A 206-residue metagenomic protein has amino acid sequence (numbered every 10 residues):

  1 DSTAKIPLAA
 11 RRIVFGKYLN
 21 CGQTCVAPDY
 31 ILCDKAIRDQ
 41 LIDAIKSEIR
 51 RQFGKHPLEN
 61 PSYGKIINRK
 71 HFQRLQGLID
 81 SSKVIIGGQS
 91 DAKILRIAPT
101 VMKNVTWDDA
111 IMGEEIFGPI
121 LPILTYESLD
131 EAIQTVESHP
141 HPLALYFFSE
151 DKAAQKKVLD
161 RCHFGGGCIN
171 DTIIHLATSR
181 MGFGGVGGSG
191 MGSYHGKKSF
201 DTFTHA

Functional and structural regions predicted by a protein language model:
D1-W107, I169: ALDH superfamily catalytic-core signature
R96-A206: Conserved C-terminal structural/oligomerization subdomain of aldehyde/semialdehyde dehydrogenase
